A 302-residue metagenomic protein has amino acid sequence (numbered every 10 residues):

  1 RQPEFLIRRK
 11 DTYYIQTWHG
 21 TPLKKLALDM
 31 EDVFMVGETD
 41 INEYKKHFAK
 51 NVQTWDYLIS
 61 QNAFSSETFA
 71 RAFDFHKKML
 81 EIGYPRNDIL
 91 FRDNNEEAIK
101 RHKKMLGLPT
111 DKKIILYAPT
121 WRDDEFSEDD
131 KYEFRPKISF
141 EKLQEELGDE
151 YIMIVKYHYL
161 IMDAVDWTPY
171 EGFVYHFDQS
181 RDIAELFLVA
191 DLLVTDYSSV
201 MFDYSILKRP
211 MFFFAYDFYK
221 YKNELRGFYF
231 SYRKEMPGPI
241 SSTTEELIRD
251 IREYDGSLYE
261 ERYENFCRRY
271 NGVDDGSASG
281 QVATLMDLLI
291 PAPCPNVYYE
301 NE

Functional and structural regions predicted by a protein language model:
R1, Q61-F64, Y157-Y159, Y197 (+1 more regions): Helix N-cap/beta->alpha junction signal
R1-D93: Active-site and donor-binding regions of nucleotide-sugar-utilizing enzymes
Q2-R9, Y14-T21, K25, R181-L225: A donor-sugar binding/catalytic signature common to diverse glycosyltransferases and related nucleotide-sugar
D56-N62, M153-I154, L193-V194: A short beta-strand/loop micro-motif in the catalytic core of glycosyltransferases that engages the nucleotide-sugar
A72, I82-W167, S241, A278: Conserved catalytic-core segment of nucleotide-activated headgroup transferases in glycan assembly
N95, S242-E302: C-terminal amphipathic helix plus adjacent low-complexity, charged tail appended to glycosyltransferase catalytic
I161-Q179: Nucleotide-activated donor-binding/catalytic signature segment of Leloir-type glycosyltransferases, i.e., the conserved
D166-G172, S199-Y270: Catalytic binding pocket for nucleotide-activated donors in carbohydrate/polymer assembly enzymes
